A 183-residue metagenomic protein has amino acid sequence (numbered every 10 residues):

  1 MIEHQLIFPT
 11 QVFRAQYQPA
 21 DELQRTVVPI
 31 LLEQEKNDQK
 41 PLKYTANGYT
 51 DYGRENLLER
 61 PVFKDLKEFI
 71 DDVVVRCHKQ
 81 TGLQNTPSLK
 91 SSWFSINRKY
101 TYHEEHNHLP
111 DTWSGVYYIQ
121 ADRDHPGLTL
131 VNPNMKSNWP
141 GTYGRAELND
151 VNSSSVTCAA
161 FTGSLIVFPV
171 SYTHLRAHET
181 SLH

Functional and structural regions predicted by a protein language model:
M1-T81, Y102: Non-heme Fe(II)/2-oxoglutarate
I7, T86, N107-D111, S181: A generic structural micro-feature
E55-L57, Q80, S95, D122-H125: Contiguous segments within soluble domain cores/interaction surfaces
L83-S92: A short coil-to-beta-strand element that immediately follows conserved catalytic motifs
N97-V167: Catalytic core of non-heme Fe(II) oxygenases with the double-stranded beta-helix
T173-T180: Conserved small/polar residues in nucleotide/adenosyl-binding loops
